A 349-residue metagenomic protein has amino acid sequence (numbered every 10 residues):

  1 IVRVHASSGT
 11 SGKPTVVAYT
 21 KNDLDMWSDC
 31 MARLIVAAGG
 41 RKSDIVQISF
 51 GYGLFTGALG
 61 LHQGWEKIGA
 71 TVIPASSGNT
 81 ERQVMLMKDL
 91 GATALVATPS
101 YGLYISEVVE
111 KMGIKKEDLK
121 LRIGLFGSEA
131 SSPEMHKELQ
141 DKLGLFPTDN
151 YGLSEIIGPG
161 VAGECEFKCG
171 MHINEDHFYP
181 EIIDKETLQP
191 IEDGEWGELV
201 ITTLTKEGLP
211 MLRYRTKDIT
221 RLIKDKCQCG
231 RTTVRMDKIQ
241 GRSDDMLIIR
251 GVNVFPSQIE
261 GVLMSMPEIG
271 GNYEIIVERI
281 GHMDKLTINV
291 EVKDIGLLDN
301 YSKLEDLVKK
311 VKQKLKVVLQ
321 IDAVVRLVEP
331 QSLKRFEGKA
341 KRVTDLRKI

Functional and structural regions predicted by a protein language model:
I1-V17: Conserved adenylation A10 loop of the ANL superfamily
A6-G9, L34-R41, L86: Short, charge-rich binding segments
G12-Y19, K42-F50, M87, A92-A94: Short acidic, glycine/Ser/Thr-rich loop/turn "cap" segments at secondary-structure junctions
V16-A38: Conserved structural elements of the adenylate-forming
L24, G51-G53, S100-Y101: Short glycine-enriched loops at secondary-structure junctions
I35-A70: Conserved AMP-binding loop of ANL adenylate-forming enzymes
I68-I349: Active-site glycine/GP-rich loop and adjacent strand/helix microenvironment that borders small-molecule binding pockets
